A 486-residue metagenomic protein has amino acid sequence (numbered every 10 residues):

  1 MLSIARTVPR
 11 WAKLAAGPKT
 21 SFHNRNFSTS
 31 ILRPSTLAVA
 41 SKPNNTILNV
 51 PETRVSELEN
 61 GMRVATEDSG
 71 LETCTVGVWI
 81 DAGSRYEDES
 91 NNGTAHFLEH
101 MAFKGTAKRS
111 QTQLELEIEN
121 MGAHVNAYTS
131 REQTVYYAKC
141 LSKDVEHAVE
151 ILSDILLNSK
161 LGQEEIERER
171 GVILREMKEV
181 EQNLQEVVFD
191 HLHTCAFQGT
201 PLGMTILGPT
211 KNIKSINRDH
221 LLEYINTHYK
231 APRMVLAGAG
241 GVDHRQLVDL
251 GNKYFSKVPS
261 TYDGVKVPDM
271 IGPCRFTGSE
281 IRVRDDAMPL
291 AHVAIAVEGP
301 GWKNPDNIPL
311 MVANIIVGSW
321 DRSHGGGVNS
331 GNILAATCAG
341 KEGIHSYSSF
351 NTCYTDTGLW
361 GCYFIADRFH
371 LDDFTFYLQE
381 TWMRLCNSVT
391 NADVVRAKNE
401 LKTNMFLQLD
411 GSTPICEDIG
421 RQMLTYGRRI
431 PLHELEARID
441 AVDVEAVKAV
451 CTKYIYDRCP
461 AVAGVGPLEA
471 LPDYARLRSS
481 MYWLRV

Functional and structural regions predicted by a protein language model:
L2-A38, E57, K104, S110-F276 (+4 more regions): Charge-rich, well-structured scaffold segments of protease-associated domains
A5, F27-T73: N- or domain-start disorder-to-order transition segments that initiate the globular core
G61, D68-I118, L192, Y229 (+1 more regions): Active/ligand-binding-proximal structured segments within catalytic/core domains that scaffold catalytic residues
E67-S69, W79-G83, Y128, K139 (+1 more regions): Acidic/polar N-terminal loop/beta-strand segments that form early-domain functional surfaces
S323-G325: Short, flexible/disordered intra-domain loops and linkers
N329-S330: Basic, alpha-helical interaction scaffolds
I333: Cationic, beta-structured binding surfaces that engage anionic biopolymers and membranes
